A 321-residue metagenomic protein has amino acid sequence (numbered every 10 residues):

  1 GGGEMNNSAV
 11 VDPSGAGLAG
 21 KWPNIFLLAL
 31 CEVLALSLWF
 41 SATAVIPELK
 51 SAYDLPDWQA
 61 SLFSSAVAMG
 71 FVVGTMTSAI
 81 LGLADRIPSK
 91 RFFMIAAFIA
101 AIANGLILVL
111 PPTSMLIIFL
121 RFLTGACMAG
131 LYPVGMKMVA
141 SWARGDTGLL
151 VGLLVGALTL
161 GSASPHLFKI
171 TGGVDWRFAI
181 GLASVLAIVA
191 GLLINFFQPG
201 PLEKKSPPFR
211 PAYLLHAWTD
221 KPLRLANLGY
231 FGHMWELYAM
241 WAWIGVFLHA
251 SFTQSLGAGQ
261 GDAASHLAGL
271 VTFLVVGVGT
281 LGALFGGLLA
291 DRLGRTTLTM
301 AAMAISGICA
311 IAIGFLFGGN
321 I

Functional and structural regions predicted by a protein language model:
V10-L18, Q198-L228: Juxtamembrane intracellular "pre-TM" segments in multi-pass secondary transporters
A42-A44, P222-T280: Extracytoplasmic gate region of multi-pass secondary transporters
S65-L81, F273-F285: Central cavity-lining transmembrane alpha-helices of secondary-active solute carriers, predominantly the Major
T75-T113, A290: Conserved MFS/SLC helix-loop-helix module at the cytosolic interface between two early adjacent transmembrane helices
R91-G105, T297-A312: Structural signature of the two symmetry-related core transmembrane helices
A103, M115-G130, N320-I321: Hydrophobic core of transmembrane alpha-helices in multi-pass small-molecule transporters, especially MFS/SLC-type
L120-G156: Cytoplasmic helix-loop-helix junction between adjacent transmembrane helices in 12-TM secondary transporters
G145, L153-Q198: Helix-loop-helix hairpin linking two adjacent transmembrane segments in secondary transporters
